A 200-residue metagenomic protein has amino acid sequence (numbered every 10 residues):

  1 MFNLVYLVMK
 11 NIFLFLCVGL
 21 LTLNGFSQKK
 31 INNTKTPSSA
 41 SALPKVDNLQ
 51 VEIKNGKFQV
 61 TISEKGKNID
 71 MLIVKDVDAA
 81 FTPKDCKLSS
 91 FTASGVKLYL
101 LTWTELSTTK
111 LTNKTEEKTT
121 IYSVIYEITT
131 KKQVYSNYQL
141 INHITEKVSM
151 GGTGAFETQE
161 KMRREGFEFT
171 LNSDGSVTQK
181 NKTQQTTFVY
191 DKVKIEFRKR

Functional and structural regions predicted by a protein language model:
M1-N33: Bacterial Sec-dependent N-terminal signal peptides
Q28-R200: Exposed acidic/polar residues on beta-strands and adjacent loops within beta-sheet cores, strongest in beta-propeller
